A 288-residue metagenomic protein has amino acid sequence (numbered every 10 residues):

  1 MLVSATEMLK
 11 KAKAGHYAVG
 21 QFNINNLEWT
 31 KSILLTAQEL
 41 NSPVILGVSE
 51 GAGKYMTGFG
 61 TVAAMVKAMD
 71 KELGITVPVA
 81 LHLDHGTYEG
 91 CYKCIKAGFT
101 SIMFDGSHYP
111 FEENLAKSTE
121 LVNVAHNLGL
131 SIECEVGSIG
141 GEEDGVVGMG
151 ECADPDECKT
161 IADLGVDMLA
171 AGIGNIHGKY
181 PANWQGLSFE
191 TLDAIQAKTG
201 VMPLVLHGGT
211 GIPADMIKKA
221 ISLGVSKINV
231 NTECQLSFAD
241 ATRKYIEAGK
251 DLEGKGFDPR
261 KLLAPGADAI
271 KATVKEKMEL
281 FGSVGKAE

Functional and structural regions predicted by a protein language model:
V3-K11, G15, L27-A52, T57-T76 (+6 more regions): Alpha/beta enzyme core
Y17-N25, E50-K54, K261, P265: A short N-terminal beta->alpha junction/helix N-cap motif
V19-N23, L81-H82, M103, L204-H207 (+1 more regions): Short catalytic-loop micro-motif centered on adjacent basic/acidic residues
G20, G145-G148, A182, H207 (+1 more regions): A general structural-boundary detector
Q21, T199, P213, P259: Metal-dependent phosphohydrolase cores
I173, G208-T210, T232: Active-site proximal loops enriched in glycine and acidic residues that flank catalytic Cys/His/Asp and coordinate
A239, R243-K244: Glycine- and aromatic-enriched membrane alpha-helices
I246-E288: Extended, intrinsically disordered, low-complexity segments
